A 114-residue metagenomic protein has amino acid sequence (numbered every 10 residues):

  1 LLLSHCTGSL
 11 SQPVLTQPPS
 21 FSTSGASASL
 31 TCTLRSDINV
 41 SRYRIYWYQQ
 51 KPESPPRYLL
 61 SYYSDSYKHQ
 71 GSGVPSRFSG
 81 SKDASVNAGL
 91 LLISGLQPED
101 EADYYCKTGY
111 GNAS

Functional and structural regions predicted by a protein language model:
L1-S20, Y105-S114: N-terminal Sec-dependent signal peptide, specifically the hydrophobic helical h-region
L3, T16, T33, Y48 (+4 more regions): Residue-level detector of conserved, well-ordered beta-strand and adjacent loop positions that form binding/recognition
C6-T7, H69-Q70, S81: Short secondary-structure boundary/capping segments
G8, I38-S41, S54, V86 (+2 more regions): A cross-taxa feature marking solvent-exposed loop/turn segments within ectodomains of secreted and single-pass membrane
P18-F21, S64, G73-E99: Extracellular beta-strand/loop-rich beta-sandwich domains predominantly from IgSF
A28-D37, R44-K51, L92-G95, D100-Y110: Structural signature of extracellular immunoglobulin-like
D37-P75: N-terminal V-set
